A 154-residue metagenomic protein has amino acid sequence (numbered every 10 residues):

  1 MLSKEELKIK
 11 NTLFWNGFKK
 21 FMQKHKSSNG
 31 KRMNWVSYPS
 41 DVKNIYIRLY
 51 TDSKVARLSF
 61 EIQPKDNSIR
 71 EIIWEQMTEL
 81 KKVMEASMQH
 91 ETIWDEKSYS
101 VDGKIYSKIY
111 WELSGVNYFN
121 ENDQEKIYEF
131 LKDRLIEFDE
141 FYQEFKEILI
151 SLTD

Functional and structural regions predicted by a protein language model:
M1-E5, E121: Short, charged, low-complexity amphipathic alpha-helix
K4-Y110: Polyanion-binding interface signature
K10, G115-T153: Ampiphathic alpha-helical segments that act as solvent-exposed interaction surfaces
